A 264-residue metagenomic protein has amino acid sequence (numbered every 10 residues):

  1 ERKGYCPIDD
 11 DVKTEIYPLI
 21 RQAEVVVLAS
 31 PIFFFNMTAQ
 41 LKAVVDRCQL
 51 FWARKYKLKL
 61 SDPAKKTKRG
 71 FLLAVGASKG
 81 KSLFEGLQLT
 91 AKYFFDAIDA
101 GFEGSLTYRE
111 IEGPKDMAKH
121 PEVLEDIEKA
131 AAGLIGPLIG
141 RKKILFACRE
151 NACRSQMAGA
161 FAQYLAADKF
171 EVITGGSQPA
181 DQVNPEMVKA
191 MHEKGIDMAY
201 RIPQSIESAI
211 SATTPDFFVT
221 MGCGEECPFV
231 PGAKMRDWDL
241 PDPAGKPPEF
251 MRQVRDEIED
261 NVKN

Functional and structural regions predicted by a protein language model:
G4-R21, K129, D197-A209: Glycine-rich, highly charged phosphate/nucleotide-binding loops
Y5-K92: Helix-loop-strand module that forms the ligand-binding subsite of alpha/beta enzymes
I32-F34, G76-S78, E150-A152, C223-E226: Short glycine-rich anion-binding loops that position phosphate/pyrophosphate groups of nucleotides and phosphorylated
Q40-R54, K92, A209-S211, F217 (+1 more regions): A short, gly/pro- and small-residue-rich
L60-T67, S211-T213, V230-P231: Short, conserved loop/helix-junction motifs that constitute active-site signature segments in enzyme catalytic cores
L72-S82, E110-P114, G224-N264: Phosphate-binding/catalytic loops
E85-R141: Glycine-rich phosphate/pyrophosphate-binding loop and the adjoining helix
R141-A209: Conserved active-site segments centered on acidic
